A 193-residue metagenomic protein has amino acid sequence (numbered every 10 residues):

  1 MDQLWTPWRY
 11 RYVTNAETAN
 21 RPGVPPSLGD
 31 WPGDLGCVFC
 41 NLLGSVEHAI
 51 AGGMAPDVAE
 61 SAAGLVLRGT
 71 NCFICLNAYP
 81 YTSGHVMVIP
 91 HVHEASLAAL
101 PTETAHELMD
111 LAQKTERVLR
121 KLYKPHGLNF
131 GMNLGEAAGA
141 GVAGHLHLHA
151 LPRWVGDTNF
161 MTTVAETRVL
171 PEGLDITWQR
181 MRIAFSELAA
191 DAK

Functional and structural regions predicted by a protein language model:
M1-S83: Active-site microenvironments that recognize anionic phosphate/pyrophosphate groups
R11-T18, P152-K193: C-terminal helix-cap and adjacent tail motif
C37, I74, P90, L108 (+1 more regions): Divalent metal-coordination and catalytic microenvironments
N77-Y81, V142, L151-R153: Short glycine/proline-enriched loop/turn "hinge" motifs that connect secondary-structure elements and lie
V86-L111, A165-L170: Short histidine-centered catalytic/ligand-binding loop motif
L100-P125, R180-R182: Long, well-ordered alpha-helical scaffolding segments within enzyme catalytic domains, especially pronounced
Y123-A137: A short glycine-rich, hydrophobically flanked beta-strand micro-motif that places a catalytic Asp/Glu for divalent metal
A140-L146: A short, glycine/Asx- and small/polar-enriched loop/turn that sits immediately N-terminal to a beta-strand
